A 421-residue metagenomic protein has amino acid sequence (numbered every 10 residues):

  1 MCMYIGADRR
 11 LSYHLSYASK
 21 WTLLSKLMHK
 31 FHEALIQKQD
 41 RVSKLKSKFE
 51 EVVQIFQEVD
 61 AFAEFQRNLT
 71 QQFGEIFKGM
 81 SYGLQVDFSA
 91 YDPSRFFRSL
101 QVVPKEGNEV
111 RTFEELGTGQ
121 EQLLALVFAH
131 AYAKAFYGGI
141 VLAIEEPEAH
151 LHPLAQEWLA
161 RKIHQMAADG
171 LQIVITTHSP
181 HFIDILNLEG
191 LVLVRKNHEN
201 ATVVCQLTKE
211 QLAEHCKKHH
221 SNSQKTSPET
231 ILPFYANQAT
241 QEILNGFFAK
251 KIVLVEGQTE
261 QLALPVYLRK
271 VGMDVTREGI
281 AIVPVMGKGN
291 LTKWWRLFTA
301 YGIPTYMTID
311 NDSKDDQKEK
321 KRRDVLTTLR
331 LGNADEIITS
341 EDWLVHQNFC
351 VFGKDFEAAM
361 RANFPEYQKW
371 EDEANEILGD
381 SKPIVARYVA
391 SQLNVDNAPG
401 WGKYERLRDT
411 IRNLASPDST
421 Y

Functional and structural regions predicted by a protein language model:
M1: Nucleotide-state sensing region of NTPase/ATPase domains
G6-R9, P104-E106, R195, V255-T259: Flexible glycine-/small-residue-rich
A7, L11-T22, K26-L124, F128-V141 (+1 more regions): Extended helical coiled-coil dimerization/tether regions that scaffold and oligomerize large DNA-maintenance assemblies
R9, S223, P228-L232, A236-L254 (+1 more regions): Acidic, Mg2+-coordinating catalytic modules of nucleic-acid enzymes
S19-T22, Q101, L159, L188-V192 (+3 more regions): Short secondary-structure boundary/capping segments
V53-E58, D87-Y91, E146-H150, S179-P180 (+1 more regions): Conserved short loop/turn motifs at secondary-structure junctions
A90-R95, E115-L116, I183, I243-G246 (+2 more regions): Replace "in large, NTP-powered and nucleic-acid-processing enzymes" with "in large, NTP-powered factors and other
F96-E242, M360, S416, T420: Switch/communication elements of ASCE P-loop NTPase nucleotide-binding domains
